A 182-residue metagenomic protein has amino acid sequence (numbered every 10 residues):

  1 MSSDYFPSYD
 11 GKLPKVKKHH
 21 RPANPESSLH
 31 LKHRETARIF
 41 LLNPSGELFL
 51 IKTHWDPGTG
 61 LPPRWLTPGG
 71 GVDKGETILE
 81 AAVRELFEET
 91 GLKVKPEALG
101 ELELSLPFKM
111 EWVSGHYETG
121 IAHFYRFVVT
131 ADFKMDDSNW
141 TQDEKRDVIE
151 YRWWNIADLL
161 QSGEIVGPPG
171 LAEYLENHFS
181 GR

Functional and structural regions predicted by a protein language model:
S2-F6, P57-G58, P63, F133-R182: Nudix hydrolase/Nudix homology domain
S2-S45: Acidic, metal-coordinating catalytic segment for phosphate/diphosphate chemistry, firing primarily on the Nudix
H20-L29, M110-G115, S138-W140: Short, P/G- and charge-enriched loop/turn segments at secondary-structure junctions
L29-K32, L61-R64, G115-I121, D143-V148: A generic structural micro-feature
E35-A37, G46, I121-H123, I149: Change "...and in nucleic-acid phosphodiester-cleaving endonucleases..." to "...and in nucleic-acid processing enzymes
N43, L106-D137: Active-site-adjacent beta-strand/loop module that shapes the phosphate/pyrophosphate-binding cleft
E47-E89: Conserved Nudix-box catalytic region and its N-terminal flanking loop in Nudix hydrolases and closely related
K93-L104: A short coil-to-beta-strand element that immediately follows conserved catalytic motifs
